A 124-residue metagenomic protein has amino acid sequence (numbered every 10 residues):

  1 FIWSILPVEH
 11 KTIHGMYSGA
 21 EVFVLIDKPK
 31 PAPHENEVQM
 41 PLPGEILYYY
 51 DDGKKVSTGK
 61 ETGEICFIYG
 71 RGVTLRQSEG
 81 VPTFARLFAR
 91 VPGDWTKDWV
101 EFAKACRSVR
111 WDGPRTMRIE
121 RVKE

Functional and structural regions predicted by a protein language model:
F1-E124: Glycine-rich active-site loops that engage anionic ligands at enzyme catalytic sites
